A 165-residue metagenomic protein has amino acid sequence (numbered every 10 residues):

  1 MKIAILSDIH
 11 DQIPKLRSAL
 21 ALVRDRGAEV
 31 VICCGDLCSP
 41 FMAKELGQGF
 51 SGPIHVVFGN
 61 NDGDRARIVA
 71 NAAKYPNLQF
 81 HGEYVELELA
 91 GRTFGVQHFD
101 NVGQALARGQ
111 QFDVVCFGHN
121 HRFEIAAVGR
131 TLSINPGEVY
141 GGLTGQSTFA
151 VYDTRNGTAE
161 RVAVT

Functional and structural regions predicted by a protein language model:
M1-G49, P53, G63-A66, A73-N77 (+2 more regions): N-terminal active-site segment of His-dependent metallophosphoesterases
L6-S7, V30-D36, H55-N60, G95-H98 (+2 more regions): Active-site neighborhood of phospho(di)ester-bond hydrolases with catalytic His/Asp-centered motifs
H10-P14, C38-F41, N61-R67, N101-L106 (+2 more regions): Active-site environment of divalent metal-dependent phosphoester hydrolases
V23, L106-A107: Structural motif
G49-F50, Q111, G129: Short, structured coil segments at secondary-structure junctions
S51-H98: Helix-adjacent hinge/juxtasegments
H81-A90, A127-T165: Binuclear metal-dependent phosphoesterase catalytic core
V96, A107-Q110: Betabetaalpha-Me/HNH-type nuclease active-site subdomain
